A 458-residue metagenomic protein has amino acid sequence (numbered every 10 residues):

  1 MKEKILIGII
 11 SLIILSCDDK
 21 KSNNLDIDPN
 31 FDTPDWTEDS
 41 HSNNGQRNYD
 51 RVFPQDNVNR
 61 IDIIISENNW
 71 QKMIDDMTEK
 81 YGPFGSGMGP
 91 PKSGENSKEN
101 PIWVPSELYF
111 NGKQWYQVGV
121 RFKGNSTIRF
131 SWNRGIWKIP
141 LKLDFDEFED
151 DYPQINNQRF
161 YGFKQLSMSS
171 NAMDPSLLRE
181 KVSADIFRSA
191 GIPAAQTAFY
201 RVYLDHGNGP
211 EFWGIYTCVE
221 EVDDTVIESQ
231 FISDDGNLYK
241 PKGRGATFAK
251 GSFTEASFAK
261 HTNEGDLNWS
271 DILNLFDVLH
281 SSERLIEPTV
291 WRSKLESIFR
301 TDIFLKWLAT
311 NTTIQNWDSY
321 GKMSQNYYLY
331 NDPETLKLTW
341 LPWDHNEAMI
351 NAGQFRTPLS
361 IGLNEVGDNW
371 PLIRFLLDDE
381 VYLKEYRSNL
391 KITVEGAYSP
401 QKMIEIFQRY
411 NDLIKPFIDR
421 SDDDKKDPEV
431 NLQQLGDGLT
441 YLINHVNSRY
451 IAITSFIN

Functional and structural regions predicted by a protein language model:
M1, S16-C17: Intrinsically disordered, low-complexity regulatory regions of eukaryotic regulatory proteins
K2-G8: Sec-dependent signal peptide recognition, specifically the positively charged N-region followed immediately by
G8-I10, S455: A periodicity- and composition-biased signal for non-globular, repetitive helical segments
I10-S16: Hydrophobic h-region of N-terminal signal peptides that target proteins for export in Gram-negative bacteria
C17-N458: Phosphate/dinucleotide-binding and metal-coordinating scaffold of catalytic cores in nucleotide-dependent enzymes
